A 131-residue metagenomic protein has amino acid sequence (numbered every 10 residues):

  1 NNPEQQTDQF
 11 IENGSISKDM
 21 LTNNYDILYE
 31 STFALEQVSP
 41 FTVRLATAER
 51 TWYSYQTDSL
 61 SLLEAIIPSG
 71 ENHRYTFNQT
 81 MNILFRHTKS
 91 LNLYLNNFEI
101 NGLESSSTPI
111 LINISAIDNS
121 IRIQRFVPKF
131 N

Functional and structural regions predicted by a protein language model:
N1-N131: Extended low-complexity, proline-rich intrinsically disordered regions
